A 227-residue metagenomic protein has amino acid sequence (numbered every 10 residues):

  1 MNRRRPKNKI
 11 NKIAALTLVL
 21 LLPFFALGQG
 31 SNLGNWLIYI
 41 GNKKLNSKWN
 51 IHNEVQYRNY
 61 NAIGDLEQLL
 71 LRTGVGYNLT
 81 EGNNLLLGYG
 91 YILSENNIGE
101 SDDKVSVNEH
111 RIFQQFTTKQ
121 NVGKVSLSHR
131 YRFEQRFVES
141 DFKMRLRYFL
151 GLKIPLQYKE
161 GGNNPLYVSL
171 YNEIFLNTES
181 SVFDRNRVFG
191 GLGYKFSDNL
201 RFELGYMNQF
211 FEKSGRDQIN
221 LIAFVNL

Functional and structural regions predicted by a protein language model:
M1-N35, L227: Bacterial Sec-dependent N-terminal signal peptides
Q29-L79, N84-G88: Start-of-domain marker
L33-N35, E67-L69, N108-I112, F142-Y148 (+2 more regions): Residues that define the transmembrane beta-barrel architecture of outer-membrane proteins
K43, Y77, T118-Q120, I154-L156 (+2 more regions): Residue-level signature of outer-membrane beta-barrel architecture
K48-N53, G82-L87, G123-L127, K159-G161 (+2 more regions): Repeated loop/turn-to-beta-strand initiation elements of outer-membrane beta-barrel proteins
V55-N61, Y89-E95, Q120-V122, F133-F137 (+4 more regions): Transmembrane beta-strands of outer-membrane beta-barrel pores
Y77-N97, S106-E139, K143-K153: Gram-negative (and chloroplast) outer-membrane scaffold detector with strong preference for beta-barrel transmembrane
F113-F116, L150-L152, R216-L227: Outer-membrane beta-barrel "beta-signal"
